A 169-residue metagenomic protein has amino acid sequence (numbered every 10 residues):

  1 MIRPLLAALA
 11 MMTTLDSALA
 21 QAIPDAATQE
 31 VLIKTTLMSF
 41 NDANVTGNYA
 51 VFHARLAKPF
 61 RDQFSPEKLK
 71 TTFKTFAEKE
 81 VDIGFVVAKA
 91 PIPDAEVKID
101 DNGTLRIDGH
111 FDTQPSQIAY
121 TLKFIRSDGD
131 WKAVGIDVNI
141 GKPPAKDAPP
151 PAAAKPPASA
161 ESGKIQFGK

Functional and structural regions predicted by a protein language model:
P4-T14: Sec-dependent N-terminal signal peptides
L15-A20: Sec/Tat signal peptide C-region and signal peptidase I cleavage site
P24-S39, A50-T104: Short solvent-exposed beta->alpha transition segments
P91-K169: Exposed beta-sheet edge and beta->alpha loop/turn motif
